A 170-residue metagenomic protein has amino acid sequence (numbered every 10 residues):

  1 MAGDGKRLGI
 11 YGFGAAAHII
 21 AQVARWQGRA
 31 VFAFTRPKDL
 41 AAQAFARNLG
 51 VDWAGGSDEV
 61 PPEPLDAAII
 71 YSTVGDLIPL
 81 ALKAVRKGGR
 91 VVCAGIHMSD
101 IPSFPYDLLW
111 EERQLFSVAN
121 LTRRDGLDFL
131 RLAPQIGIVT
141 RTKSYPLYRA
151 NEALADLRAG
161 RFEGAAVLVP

Functional and structural regions predicted by a protein language model:
M1-D58: Mid-domain Rossmann-like dinucleotide-binding core that forms the NAD(H)/NADP(H) cofactor-binding site
G9-I10, I70, C93: Hydrophobic Val/Ile/Leu positions in short beta-strands of Rossmann-like dinucleotide-binding domains
I19, P79, R123-P170: C-terminal hydrophobic helical "lid"/dimerization subdomain of Rossmann-like NAD(P)H-dependent oxidoreductases
I20-A21, Q43, I78-L82, P105: Generic hydrophobic/aromatic pocket-lining and core-packing "Φ" positions
V60-A67: A short acidic, Gly/Pro-enriched loop at the edge of an enzyme's catalytic core that lines a small-molecule cofactor
V85-R86: Helix-to-beta-strand junctions that scaffold the AdoMet/dcAdoMet cofactor pocket in Class I SAM-dependent enzymes
G89-R90: Glycine-centered, small-residue-biased loops immediately flanking beta-strands in adenine/cofactor-binding cores
G95-R113, R123-R131: Rossmann-fold NAD(P)-binding glycine/threonine-rich loop
